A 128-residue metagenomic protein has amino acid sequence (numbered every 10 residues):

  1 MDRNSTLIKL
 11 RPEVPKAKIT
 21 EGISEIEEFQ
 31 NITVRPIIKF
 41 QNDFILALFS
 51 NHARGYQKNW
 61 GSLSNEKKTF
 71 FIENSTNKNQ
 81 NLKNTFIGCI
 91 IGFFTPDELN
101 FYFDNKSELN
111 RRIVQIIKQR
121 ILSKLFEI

Functional and structural regions predicted by a protein language model:
M1-R35: N-terminal leader/targeting peptides and immediately adjacent processing regions
K9, K16-T20, Y56-Q57, G61-S62 (+1 more regions): Short, flexible segments with low predicted structural confidence
N31-N59: Short, well-structured hydrophobic secondary-structure segments
W60-N110: Amphipathic protein-protein interaction modules
N105-I128: Long, highly charged low-complexity segments enriched in Glu/Asp and Lys/Arg with interspersed Ser/Thr
